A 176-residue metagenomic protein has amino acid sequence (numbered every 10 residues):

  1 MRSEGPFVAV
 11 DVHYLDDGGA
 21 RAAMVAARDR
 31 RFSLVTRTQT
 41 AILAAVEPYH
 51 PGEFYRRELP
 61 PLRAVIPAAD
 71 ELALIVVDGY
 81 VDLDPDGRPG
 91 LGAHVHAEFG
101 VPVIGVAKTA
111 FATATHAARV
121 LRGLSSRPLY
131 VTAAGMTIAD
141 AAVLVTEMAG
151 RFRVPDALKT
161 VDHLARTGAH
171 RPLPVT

Functional and structural regions predicted by a protein language model:
M1-G19: Polybasic, low-complexity intrinsically disordered tails and interdomain linkers
R2-S3, V10, T38, A44-E47 (+5 more regions): C-terminal binding/interaction regions
H13, G18-S33: Acidic, metal-ligating active-site segments
R31-A41: N-terminal glycine-rich anion-binding loops that anchor highly charged ligand groups
A73-L74: Structural motif
Y80-V81, A107-T109: Short, ordered loop/turn segments at secondary-structure junctions
L83-F99: Short Gly/Thr/Asp-enriched flexible loops that form oxyanion-binding sites at enzyme active sites
